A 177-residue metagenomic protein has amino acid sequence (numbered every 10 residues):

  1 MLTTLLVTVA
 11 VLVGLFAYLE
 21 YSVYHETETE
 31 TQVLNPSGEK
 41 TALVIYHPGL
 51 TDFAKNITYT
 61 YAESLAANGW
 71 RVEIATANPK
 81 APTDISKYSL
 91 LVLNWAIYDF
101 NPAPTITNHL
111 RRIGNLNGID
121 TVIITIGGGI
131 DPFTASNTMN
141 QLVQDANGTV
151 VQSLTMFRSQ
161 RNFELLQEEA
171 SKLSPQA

Functional and structural regions predicted by a protein language model:
M1-A42, G49-A75, I85-W95, D99-A177: FMN-binding flavodoxin-like domain, especially the glycine-rich phosphate-binding loop
P79-A81: Short acidic active-site motifs
